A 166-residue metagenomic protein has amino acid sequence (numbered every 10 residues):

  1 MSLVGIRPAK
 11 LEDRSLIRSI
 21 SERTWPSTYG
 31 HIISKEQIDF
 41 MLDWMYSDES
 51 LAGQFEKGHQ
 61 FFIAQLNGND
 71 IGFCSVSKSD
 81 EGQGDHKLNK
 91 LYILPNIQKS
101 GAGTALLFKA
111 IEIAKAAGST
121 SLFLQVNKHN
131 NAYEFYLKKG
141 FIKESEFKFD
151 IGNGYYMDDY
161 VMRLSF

Functional and structural regions predicted by a protein language model:
S2-G5: Extreme N-terminal starter segment of soluble prokaryotic enzymes
P8-R14, R18-I97, L107-K109, I113 (+3 more regions): Acetyl-CoA-dependent GNAT
Y92, K128-N130: Active-site-proximal loop/turn and secondary-structure-junction residues that shape catalytic pockets, frequently
F123-N127, L137, I142-D159: Conserved catalytic-core motifs of GNAT/GCN5-like acyltransferases
